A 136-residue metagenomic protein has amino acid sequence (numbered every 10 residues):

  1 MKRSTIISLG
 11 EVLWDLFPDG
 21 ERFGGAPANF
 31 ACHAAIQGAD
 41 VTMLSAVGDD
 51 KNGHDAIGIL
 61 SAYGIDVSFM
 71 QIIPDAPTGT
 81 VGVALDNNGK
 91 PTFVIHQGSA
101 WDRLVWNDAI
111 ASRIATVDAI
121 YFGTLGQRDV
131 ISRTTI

Functional and structural regions predicted by a protein language model:
M1-D66: Glycine-rich phosphate/adenosyl-contacting loop at the front of the ribokinase-like
M1-I7, I59-A62, V67-I72, N87-I136: Ribokinase/PfkB-type carbohydrate-kinase core domain
G24, A76, T116: Exposed loop/turn and edge beta-strand positions of beta-sandwich/beta-sheet ligand-binding modules
G48, S68-P77: Beta-strand->loop->alpha-helix junctions that form or flank phosphate-binding loops in nucleotide-handling enzymes
G53-H54, T78-T80: Short Asp/Glu-rich motifs
P77-T78, N87: A short, glycine/Asx- and small/polar-enriched loop/turn that sits immediately N-terminal to a beta-strand
